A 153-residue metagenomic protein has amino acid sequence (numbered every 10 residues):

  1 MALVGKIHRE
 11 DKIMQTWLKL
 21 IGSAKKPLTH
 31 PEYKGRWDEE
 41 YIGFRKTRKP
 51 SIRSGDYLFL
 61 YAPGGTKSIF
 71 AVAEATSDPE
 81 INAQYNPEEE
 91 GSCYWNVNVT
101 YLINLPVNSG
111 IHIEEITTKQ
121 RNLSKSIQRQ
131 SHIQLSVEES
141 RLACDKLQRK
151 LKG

Functional and structural regions predicted by a protein language model:
M1-S54, P63, T118-R121, L135-G153: Compositionally biased, charged N-terminal/linker segments
P27-T29, I52, S68, S77 (+3 more regions): Residues in flexible loops and secondary-structure boundaries
T66-V72: Short, Lys/Arg- and Gly-enriched loop/turn segments at beta-strand edges
V72-A73, P79-E80, Q148, G153: Alpha-helix boundary/interfacial micro-motifs
E74-E138: Aromatic- and Lys/Arg-enriched surface recognition patch
